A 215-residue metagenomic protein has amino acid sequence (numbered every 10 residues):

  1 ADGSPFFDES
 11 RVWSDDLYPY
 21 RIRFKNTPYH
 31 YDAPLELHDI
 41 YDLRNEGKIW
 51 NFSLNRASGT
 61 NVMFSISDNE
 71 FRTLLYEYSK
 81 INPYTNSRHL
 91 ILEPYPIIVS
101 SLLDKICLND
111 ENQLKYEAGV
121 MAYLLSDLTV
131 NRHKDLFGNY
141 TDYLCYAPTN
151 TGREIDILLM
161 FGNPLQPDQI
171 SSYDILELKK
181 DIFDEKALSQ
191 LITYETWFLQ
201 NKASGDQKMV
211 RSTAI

Functional and structural regions predicted by a protein language model:
A1-D2, I182: Conserved beta-strand-loop-alpha-helix hinge of the TIR/SEFIR fold
D2-F64: Aromatic- and Lys/Arg-enriched surface recognition patch
T27-Y31, N45-I215: Charged, terminal alpha-helix-loop-beta segments that serve as non-catalytic nucleic-acid engagement and/or assembly
